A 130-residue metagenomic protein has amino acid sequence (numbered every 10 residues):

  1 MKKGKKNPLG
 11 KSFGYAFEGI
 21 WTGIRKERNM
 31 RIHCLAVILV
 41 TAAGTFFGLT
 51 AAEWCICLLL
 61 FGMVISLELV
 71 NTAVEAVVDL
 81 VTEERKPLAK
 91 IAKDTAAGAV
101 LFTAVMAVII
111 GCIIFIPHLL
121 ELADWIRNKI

Functional and structural regions predicted by a protein language model:
M1-G14, E18-I65, V100-I130: Hydrophobic alpha-helical transmembrane segments
M63-A99: Acidic (Asp/Glu-rich) catalytic motifs at the cytosolic membrane interface
